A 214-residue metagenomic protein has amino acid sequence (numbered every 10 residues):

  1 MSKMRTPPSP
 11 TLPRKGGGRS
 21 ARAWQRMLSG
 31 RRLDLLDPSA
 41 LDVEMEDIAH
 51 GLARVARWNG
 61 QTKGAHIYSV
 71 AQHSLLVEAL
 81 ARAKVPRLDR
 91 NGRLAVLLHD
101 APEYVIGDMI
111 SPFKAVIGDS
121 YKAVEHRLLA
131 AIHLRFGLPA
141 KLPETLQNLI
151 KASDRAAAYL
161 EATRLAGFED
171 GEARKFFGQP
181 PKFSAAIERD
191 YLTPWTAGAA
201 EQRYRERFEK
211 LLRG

Functional and structural regions predicted by a protein language model:
S2-R5, R19-G214: Metal-dependent phosphohydrolase cores
S9-G18: Short, low-complexity intrinsically disordered segments enriched in A/P/G/S/L with frequent Arg, especially at protein
